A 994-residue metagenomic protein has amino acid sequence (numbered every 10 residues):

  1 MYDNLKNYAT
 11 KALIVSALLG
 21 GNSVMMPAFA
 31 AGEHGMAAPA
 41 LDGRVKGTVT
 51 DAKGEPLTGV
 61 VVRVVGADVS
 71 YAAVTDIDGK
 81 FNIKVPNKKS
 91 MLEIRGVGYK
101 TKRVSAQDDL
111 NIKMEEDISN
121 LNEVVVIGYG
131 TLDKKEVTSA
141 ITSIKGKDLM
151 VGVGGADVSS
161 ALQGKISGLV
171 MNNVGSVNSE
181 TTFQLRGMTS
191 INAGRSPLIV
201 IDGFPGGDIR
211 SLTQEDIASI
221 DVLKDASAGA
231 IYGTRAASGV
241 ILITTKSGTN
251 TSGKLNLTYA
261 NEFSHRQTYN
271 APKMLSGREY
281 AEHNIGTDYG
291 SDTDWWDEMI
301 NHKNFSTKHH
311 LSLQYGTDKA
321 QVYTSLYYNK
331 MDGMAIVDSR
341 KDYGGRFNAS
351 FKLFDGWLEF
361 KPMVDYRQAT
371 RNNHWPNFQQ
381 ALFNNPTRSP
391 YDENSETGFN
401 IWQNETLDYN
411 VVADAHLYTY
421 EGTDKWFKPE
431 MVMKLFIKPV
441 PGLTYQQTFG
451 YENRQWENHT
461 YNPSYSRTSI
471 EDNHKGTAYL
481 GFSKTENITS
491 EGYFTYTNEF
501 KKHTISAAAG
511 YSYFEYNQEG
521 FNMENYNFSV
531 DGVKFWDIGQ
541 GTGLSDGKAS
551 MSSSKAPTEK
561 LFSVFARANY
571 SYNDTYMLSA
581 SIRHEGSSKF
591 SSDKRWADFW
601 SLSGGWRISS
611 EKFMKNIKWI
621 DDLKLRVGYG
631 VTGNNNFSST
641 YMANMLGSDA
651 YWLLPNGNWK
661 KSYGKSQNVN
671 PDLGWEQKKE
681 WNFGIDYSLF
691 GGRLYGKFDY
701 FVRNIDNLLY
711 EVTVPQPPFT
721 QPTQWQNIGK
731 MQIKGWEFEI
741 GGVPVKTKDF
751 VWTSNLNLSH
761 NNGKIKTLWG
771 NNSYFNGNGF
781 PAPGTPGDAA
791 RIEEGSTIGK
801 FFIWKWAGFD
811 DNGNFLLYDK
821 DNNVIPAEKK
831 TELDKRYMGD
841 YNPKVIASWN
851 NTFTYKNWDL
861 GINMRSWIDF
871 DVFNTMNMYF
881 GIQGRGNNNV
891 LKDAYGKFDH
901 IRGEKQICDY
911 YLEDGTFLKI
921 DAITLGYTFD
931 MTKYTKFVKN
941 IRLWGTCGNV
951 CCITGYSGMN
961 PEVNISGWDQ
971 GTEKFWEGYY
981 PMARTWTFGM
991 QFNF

Functional and structural regions predicted by a protein language model:
M1-F347, F351-K361, D365-R367, I401 (+4 more regions): Short, small/polar-rich motifs associated with maturation and membrane association, primarily at protein termini
I94, I199, Y570, L817 (+1 more regions): Short aromatic-centered micro-motifs
S196, D202, N304-T307, D342 (+9 more regions): Extracellular/periplasmic, surface-exposed regions of secreted and cell-surface proteins
V200-I201, M577-G586, N822-N842, H900-G903: Catalytic-site beta-strand/loop segments enriched in glycine and acidic/polar residues
N256-S291, N522-E524, Q726, V743-Y841 (+2 more regions): Conserved small-residue
K273-S276, N462-S464, E524-N527, N771 (+2 more regions): Short Gly/aromatic-enriched secondary-structure transition segments
Y841-F873: Glycine-rich, aromatic-lined ligand/substrate-binding cores of catalytic and carbohydrate-binding domains
L860-I920: C-terminal beta-barrel architecture of Gram-negative outer-membrane proteins
